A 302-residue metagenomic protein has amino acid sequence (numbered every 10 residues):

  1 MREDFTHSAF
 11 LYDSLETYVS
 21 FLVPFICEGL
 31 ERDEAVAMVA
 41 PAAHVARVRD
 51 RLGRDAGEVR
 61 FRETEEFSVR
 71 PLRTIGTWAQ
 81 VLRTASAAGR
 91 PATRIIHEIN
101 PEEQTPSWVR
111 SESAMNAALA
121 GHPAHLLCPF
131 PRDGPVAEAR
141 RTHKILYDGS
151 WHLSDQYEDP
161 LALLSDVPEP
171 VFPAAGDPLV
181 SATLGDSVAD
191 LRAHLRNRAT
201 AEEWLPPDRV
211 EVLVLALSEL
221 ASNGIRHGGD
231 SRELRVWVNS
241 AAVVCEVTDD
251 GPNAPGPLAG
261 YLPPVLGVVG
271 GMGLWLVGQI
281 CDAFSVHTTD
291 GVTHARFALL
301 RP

Functional and structural regions predicted by a protein language model:
M1-G185, A193-N197, A201, V268 (+1 more regions): Non-catalytic sensory/regulatory segments that transmit input signals in bacterial signaling proteins
A40-A43, E219, V238, D249: Short glycine-rich, polar/acidic loop-and-turn segments at beta strand-coil junctions
P41, P131, E211, V236-W237 (+1 more regions): Proline- and acidic/polar-enriched loop/turn elements at helix boundaries
V45-A46, P135, A216, S240-A241 (+1 more regions): Short secondary-structure capping/turn micro-motifs that flank functional sites
P170-A174, I225-P302: Conserved beta-strand-loop-beta-strand hairpin that lines the nucleotide-binding pocket of ATP/GTP-utilizing enzymes
A189-E219: Conserved short strand/loop->alpha-helix "switch" segment adjacent to the catalytic nucleotide/phosphoryl-transfer site
